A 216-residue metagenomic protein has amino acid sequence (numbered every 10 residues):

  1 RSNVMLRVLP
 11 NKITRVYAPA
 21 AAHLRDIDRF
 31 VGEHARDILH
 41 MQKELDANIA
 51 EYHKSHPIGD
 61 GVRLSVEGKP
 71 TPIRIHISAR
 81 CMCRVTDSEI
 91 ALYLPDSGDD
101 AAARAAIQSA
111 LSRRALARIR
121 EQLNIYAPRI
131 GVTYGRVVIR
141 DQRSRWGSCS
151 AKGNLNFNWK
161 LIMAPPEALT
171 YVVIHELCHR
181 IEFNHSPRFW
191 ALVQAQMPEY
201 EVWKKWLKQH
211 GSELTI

Functional and structural regions predicted by a protein language model:
R1-Y171, R180-I216: Active-site-proximal or metal-binding-adjacent scaffold patches in catalytic folds
E176: Walker B catalytic acidic pair
